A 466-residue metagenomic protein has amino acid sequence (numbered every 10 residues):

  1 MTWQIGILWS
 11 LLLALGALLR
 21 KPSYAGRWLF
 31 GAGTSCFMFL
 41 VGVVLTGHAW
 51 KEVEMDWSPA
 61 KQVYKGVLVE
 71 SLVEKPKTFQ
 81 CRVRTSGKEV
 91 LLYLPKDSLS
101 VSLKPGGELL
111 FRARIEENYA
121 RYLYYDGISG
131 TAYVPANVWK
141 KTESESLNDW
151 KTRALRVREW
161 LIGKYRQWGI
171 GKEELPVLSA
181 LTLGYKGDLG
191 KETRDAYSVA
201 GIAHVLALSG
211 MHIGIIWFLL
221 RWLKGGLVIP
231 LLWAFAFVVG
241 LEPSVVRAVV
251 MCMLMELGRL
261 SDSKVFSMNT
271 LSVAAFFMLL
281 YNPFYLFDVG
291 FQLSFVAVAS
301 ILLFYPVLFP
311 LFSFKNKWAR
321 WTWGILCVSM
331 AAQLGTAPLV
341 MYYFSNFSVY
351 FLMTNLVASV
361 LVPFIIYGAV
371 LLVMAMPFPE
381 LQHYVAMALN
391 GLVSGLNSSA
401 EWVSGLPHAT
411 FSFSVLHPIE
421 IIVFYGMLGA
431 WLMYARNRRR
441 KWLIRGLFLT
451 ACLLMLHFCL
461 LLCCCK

Functional and structural regions predicted by a protein language model:
M1-E54, T131, G163, R247 (+2 more regions): N-terminal leader/targeting segments
T2, L241-G426, A430-W442, C459-C465: Internal transmembrane alpha-helical bundles of multi-pass membrane proteins
F39-Q62, L453-K466: Hydrophobic alpha-helical transmembrane segments in integral membrane proteins
P59-E74: Structural detector for short beta-strands of small beta-barrel domains
V67, P105-R121: Flexible glycine-rich surface loops and low-complexity tracts that mediate binding to linear polymers
V73-R82: Short aromatic-glycine-enriched beta-strand elements
K88-L103: Beta-strand/loop nucleic-acid-binding surfaces
S129-M251, E256-L257: Aromatic-rich juxtamembrane segments at the membrane interface
